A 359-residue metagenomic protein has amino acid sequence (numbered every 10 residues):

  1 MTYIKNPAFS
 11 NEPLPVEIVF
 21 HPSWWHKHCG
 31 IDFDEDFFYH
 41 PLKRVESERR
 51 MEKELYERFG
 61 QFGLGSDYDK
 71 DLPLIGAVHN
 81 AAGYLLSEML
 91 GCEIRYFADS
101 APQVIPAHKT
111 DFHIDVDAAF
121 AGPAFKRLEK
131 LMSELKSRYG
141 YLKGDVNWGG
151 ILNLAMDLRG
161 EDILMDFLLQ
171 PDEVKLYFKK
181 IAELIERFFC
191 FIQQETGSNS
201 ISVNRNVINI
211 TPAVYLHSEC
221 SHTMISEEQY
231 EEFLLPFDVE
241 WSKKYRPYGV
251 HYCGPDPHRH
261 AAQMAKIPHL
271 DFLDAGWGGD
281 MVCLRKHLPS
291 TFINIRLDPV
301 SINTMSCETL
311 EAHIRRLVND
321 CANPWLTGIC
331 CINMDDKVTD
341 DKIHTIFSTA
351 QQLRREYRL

Functional and structural regions predicted by a protein language model:
M1-R44, R50, G65-D71, I75 (+1 more regions): Active-site loop segments of alpha/beta catalytic cores
V45-F62, V78: Assembly-associated, polar helix/coil segments characteristic of icosahedral protein shells
G60-E88: N-terminal accessory alpha/beta regions
L85-D99: Cofactor- and metal-binding active-site motifs of prokaryotic enzymes that mediate redox/radical or nucleophilic
F97-K130: A gly/proline- and charged-residue-enriched helix-loop-helix capping module
